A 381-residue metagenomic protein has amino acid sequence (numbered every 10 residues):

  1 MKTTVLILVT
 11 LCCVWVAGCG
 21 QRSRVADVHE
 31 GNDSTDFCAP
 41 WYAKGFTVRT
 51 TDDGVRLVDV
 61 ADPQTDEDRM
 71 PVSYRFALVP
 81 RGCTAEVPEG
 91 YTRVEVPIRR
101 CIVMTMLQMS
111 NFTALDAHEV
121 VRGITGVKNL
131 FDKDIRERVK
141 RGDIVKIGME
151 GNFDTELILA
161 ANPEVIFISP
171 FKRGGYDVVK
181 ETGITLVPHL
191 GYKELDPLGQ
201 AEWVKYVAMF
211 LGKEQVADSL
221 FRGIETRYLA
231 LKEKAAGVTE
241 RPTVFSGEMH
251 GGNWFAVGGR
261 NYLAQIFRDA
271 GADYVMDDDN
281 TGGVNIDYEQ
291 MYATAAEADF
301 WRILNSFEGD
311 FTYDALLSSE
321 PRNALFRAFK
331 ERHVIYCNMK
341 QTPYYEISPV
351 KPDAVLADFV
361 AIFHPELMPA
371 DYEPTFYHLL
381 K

Functional and structural regions predicted by a protein language model:
M1-V25, F359: Bacterial Sec-dependent N-terminal signal peptides
C19-P97, M368-K381: N-terminal hydrophobic or amphipathic helices and topogenic motifs
G20-R22, N129-L198, E202-K205, F210 (+2 more regions): Binding-cleft/active-site segments that stabilize strongly anionic ligands or cofactors
G54, P97-R100, T182, P242: Envelope-exposed proteins and targeting segments
R56-L159, I168-F171: A short, structured surface patch at a secondary-structure boundary
T105-M109, E225-Y228, L356: Short, hydrophobic/amphipathic alpha-helical packing segments that form internal helix faces or helix-helix interfaces
L211, V360-L367: Short, hydrophobic alpha-helical segments
P352-V360: Short, amphipathic alpha-helical "lid/cap" segments that border enzyme active or binding sites
